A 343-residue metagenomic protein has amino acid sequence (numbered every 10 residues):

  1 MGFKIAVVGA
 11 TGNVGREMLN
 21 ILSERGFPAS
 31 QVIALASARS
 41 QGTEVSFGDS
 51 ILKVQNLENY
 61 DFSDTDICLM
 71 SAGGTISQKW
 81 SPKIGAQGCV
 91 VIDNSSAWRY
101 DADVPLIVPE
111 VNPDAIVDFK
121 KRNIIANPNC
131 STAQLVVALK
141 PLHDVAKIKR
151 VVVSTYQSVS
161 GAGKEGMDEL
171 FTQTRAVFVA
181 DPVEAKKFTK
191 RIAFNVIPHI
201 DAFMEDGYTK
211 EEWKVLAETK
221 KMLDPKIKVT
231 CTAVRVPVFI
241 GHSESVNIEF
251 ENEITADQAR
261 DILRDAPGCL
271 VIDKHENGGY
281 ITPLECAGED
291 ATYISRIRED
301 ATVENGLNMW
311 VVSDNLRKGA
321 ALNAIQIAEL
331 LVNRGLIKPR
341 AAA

Functional and structural regions predicted by a protein language model:
M1-I192, K228, A256, D261 (+6 more regions): N-terminal Rossmann-like NAD(P) cofactor-binding subdomain of oxidoreductases, focused on the glycine-rich
R39, I240-S243, G288: A short, glycine/Asx- and small/polar-enriched loop/turn that sits immediately N-terminal to a beta-strand
F119-A126, N195-D206, M309-V311: Helix-loop-beta segment of a Rossmann-like dinucleotide-binding subdomain
N123-Q134, G207-L216, G319-N323: A glycine-rich, Thr/Ser-enriched phosphate-binding loop motif common to dinucleotide/cofactor-binding enzymes
A193-F239: Oxyanion-binding "anion nests"
C231-T232, P237-P267: Internal helical hairpin/lid segments
V234-P237, S313-K318: Glycine-rich phosphate/pyrophosphate-binding beta-alpha loops
E253-A287: Terminal hydrophobic/aromatic helix or amphipathic segment near a protein terminus
